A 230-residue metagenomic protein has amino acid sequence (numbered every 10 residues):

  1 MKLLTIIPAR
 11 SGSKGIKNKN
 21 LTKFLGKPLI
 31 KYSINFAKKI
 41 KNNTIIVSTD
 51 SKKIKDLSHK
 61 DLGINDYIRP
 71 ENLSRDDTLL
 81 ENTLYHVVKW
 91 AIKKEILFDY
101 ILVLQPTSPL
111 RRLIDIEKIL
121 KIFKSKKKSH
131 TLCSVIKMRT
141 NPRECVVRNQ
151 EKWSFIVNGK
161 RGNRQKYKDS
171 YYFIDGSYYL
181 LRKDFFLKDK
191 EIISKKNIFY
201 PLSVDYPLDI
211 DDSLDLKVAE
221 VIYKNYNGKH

Functional and structural regions predicted by a protein language model:
K2-T49: N-terminal glycine-rich phosphate-binding loop and ensuing alpha1 helix
L3, N43, I64, D99 (+1 more regions): Conserved acidic residues
K41, D61-G63, N149: Short, structured coil segments at secondary-structure junctions
K41-I46, H130, D205-Y206: Short active-site oxyanion
K52-L102, L110-I114, K118-K121: Short phosphate-binding loop-to-helix
N82, P109-L202: Conserved core of the sugar-phosphate nucleotidyltransferase
F199-P201, D205-H230: Hydrophobic helical membrane-anchoring modules
